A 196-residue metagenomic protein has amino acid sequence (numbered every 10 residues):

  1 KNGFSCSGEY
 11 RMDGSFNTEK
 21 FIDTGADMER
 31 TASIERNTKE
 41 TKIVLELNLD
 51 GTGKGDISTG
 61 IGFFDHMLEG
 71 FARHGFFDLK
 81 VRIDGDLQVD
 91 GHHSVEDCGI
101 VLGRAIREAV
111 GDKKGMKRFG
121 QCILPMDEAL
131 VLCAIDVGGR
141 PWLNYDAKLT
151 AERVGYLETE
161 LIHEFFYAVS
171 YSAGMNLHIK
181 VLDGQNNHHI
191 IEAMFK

Functional and structural regions predicted by a protein language model:
R11, N17-D27: Short, Lys/Arg-enriched N-terminal segments with co-localized hydrophobic residues within the first ~10-30 amino acids
G25-K196: Structural preference for solvent-exposed beta-strand-turn elements and adjacent flexible terminal/loop segments within
